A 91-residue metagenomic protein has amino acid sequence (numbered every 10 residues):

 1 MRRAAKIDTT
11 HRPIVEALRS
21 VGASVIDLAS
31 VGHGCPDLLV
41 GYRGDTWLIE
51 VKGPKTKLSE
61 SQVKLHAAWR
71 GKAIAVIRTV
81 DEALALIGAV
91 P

Functional and structural regions predicted by a protein language model:
M1-P91: Catalytic phosphate/metal-binding cores of nucleic-acid and nucleotide-processing enzymes, i.e., regions that mediate
